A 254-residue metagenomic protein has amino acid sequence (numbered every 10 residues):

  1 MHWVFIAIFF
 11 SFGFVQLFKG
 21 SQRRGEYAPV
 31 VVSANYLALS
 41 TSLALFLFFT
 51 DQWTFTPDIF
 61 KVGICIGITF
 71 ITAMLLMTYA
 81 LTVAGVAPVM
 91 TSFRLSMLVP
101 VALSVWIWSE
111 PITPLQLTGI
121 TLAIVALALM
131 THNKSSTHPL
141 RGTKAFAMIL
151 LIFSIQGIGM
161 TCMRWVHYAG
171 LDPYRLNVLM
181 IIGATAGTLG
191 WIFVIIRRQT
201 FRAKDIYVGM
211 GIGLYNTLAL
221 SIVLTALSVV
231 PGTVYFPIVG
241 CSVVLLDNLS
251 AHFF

Functional and structural regions predicted by a protein language model:
M1-F254: Polytopic alpha-helical membrane proteins, predominantly small-molecule transporters/carriers
